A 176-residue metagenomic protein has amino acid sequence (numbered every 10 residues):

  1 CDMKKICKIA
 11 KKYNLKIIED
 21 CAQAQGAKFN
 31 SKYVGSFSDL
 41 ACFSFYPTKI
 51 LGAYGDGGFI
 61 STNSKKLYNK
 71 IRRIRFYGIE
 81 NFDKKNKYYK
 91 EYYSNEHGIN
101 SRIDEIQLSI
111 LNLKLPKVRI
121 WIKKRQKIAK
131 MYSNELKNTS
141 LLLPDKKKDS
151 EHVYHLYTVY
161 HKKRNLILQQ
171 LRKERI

Functional and structural regions predicted by a protein language model:
C1-K12, A24, K28, N63-I176: PLP-dependent aminotransferase class I/II
K8, Y33-F37, I60: Short, hinge-like loop/turn segments at secondary-structure boundaries
I17-E19, T62: Hydrophobic residues in well-ordered beta-strands that form the structural core
E19-Y54, D83, K90-N95: Conserved active-site segment immediately N-terminal to the catalytic lysine that forms the internal aldimine
L40, G57, K70: Short acidic donor-binding loop at the edge of a beta-strand
F43-S44, G58-N63: Short beta-strand-to-turn element immediately C-terminal to the catalytic PLP-Schiff-base lysine in fold type I
I50, G57, L156: Conserved beta-strand and immediately adjacent loop positions that scaffold enzyme active sites
A53-G57, S109-L111: Adenylate-forming
